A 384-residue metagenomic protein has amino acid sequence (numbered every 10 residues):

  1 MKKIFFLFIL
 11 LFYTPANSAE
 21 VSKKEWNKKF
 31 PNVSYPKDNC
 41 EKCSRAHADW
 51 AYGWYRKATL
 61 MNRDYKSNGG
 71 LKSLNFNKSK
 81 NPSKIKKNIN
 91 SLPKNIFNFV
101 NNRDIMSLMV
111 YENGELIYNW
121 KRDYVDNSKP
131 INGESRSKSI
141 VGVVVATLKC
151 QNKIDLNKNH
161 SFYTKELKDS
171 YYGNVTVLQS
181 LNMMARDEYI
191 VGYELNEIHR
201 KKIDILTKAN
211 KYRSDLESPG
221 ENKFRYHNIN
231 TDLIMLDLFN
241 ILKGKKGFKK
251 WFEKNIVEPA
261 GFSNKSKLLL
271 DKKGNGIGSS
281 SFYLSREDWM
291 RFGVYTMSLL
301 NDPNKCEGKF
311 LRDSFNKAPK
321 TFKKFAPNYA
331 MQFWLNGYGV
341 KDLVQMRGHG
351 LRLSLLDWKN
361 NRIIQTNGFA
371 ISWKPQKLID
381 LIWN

Functional and structural regions predicted by a protein language model:
S18-D126, C150-I154, N384: N-terminal leader/targeting segments and the immediately adjacent pre-domain N-terminus
A19-A46, M346-N384: Structured C-terminal helix/loop/strand segments within mature extracytoplasmic catalytic/sensor domains
I96-F99, D126-G133, L148-R225: Active-site-proximal loop and beta-strand segments within enzyme catalytic domains
G114, I131-L156, S180, I234-L238 (+3 more regions): Active-site SXXK
N119-K121, N127-S128, V191-S280: Catalytic-site signature segments of enzymes, centered on catalytic residues
N132, Q151-E188, L242-S280, L284 (+1 more regions): Active-site helix/loop module of the DD-peptidase/beta-lactamase fold, centered on the serine-lysine SxxK catalytic
N230-L238, G278-D302, R352-F369: Active-site-proximal alpha-helical segments within enzyme catalytic domains
F262-S266, F315-I364: Active-site Gly/Thr loop motif
